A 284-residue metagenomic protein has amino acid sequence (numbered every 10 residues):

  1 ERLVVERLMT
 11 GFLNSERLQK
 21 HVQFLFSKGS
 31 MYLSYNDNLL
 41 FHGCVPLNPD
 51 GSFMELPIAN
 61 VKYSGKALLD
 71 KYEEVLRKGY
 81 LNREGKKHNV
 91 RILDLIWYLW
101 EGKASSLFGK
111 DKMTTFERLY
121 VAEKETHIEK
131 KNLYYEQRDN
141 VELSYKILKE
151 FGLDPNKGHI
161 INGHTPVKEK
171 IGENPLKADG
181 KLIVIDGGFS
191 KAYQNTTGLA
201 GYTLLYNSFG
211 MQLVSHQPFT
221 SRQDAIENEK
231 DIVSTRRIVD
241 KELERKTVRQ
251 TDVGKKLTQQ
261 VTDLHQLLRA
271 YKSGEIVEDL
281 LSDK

Functional and structural regions predicted by a protein language model:
E1-K284: Feature recognizes metal-dependent phosphohydrolase scaffolds
